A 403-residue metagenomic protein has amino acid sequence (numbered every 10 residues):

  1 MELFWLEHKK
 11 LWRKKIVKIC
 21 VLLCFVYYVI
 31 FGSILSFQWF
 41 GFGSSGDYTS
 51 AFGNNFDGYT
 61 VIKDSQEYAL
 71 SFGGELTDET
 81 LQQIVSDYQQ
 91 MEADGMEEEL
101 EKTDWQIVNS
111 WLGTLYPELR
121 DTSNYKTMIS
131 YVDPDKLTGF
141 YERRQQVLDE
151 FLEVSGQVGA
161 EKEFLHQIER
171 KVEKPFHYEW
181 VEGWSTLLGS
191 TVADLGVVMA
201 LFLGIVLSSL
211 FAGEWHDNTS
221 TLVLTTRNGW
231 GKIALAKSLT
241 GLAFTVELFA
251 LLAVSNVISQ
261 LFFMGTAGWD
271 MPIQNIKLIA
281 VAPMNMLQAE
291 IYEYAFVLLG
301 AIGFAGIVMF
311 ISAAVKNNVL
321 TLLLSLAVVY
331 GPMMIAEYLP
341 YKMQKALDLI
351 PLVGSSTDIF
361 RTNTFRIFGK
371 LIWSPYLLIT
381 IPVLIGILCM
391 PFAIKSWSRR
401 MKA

Functional and structural regions predicted by a protein language model:
M1-L23: N-terminal Sec/SRP start-transfer signal
W5-E7, L11, F310-A314, I381-A403: Junction motif at the cytosolic side of a transmembrane helix
K18, G231, N318-L320: Residues that define the loop-to-transmembrane-helix transition and helix capping in multi-pass membrane transporters
V21-F25, V319-P332, I350-P351: Central hydrophobic cores of alpha-helical transmembrane segments in multi-pass integral membrane proteins
V26-T80, D133-E214, L235-A314, N318 (+2 more regions): Secretory targeting signals
E214-T221: Hydrophobic transmembrane alpha-helix segments characteristic of membrane transport and insertion machinery
L224-W230: Short helix-to-coil transition segments within interhelical loops that connect adjacent transmembrane helices
M343-T364: Short hydrophobic, aromatic-rich alpha-helical segments embedded in or entering the lipid bilayer of multi-pass
